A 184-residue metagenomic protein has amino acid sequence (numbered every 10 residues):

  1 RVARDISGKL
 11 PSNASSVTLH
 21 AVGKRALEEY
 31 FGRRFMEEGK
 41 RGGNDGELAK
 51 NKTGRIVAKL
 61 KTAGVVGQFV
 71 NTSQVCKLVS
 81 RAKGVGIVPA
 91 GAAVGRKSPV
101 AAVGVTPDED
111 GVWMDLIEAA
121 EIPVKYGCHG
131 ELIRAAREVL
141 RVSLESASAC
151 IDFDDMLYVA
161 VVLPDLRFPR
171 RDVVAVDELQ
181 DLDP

Functional and structural regions predicted by a protein language model:
R1-E37: P-loop NTPase Walker
V2, S15, L19-V22, A49-K52 (+5 more regions): Alpha-helical structural motif
R4, L19, E37-G39, K50 (+4 more regions): Intrinsic disorder/low-complexity segments
K24, L182-P184: Conserved protein kinase catalytic core
L27-K40, A92, P164, P169-R171: Generic detector of ordered, mature protein regions
R34-V66, S73-V75, V79: Conserved phosphoryl-transfer catalytic core
K61-A175, P184: Accessory N-terminal region flanking or inserted into the helicase ATPase core in nucleic-acid motor proteins
D177-L179: Walker B catalytic acidic pair
